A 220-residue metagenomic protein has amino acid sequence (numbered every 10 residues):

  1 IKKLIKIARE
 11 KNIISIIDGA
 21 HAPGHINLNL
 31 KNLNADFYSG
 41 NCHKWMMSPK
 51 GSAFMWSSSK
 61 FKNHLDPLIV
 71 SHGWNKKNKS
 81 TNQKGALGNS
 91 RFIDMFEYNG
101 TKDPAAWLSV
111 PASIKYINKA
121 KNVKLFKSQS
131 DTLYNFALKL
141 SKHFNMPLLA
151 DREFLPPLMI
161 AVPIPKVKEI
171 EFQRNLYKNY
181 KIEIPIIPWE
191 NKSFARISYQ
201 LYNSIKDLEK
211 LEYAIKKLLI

Functional and structural regions predicted by a protein language model:
I1-F37: Catalytic PLP-binding core of fold-type I/II PLP enzymes
S15-I16, L148, I184: Hydrophobic beta-strand scaffold residues
L33-N82: Active-site PLP attachment segment
K77-F96: The feature captures the short pre-catalytic strand/loop hairpin that immediately precedes and shapes the active-site
S90-L138: Structural signature of PLP-dependent enzymes
Q129-Y134, H143-N179: Conserved PLP-binding catalytic core of the aspartate aminotransferase-like
R174-I220: PLP-dependent enzyme catalytic core of the Aspartate aminotransferase-like
